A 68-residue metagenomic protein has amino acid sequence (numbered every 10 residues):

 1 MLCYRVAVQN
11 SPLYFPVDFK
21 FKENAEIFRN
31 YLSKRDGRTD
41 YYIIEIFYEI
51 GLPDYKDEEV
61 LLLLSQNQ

Functional and structural regions predicted by a protein language model:
M1-F15, Y41-I44: Short aromatic-glycine-(Arg/Gly/Cys) micro-motifs in beta-strand/loop hairpins
Y14, Y31-Q68: Short, mixed-charge low-complexity intrinsically disordered segments
D18-K22: Conserved aromatic
A25-F28: Short amphipathic alpha-helices within nucleic acid-binding modules
